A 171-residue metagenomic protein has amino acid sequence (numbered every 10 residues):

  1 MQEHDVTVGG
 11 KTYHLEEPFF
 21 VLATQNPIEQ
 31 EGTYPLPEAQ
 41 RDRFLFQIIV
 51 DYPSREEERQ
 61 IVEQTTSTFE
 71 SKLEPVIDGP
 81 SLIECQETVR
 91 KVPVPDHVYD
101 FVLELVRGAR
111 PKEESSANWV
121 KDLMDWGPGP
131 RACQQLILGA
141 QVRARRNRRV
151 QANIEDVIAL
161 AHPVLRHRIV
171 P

Functional and structural regions predicted by a protein language model:
M1-V92, Q141-R143: Canonical AAA+ ATPase core
T24, P37, P95, G129 (+1 more regions): Residue-level signal for threonine
R55, R59-E63, Y99, L103 (+1 more regions): An amphipathic alpha-helix signature
K72-C133: Conserved AAA+ ATPase small/helical "lid" subdomain
P111-P171: C-terminal engagement/docking regions of AAA+ P-loop ATPases
